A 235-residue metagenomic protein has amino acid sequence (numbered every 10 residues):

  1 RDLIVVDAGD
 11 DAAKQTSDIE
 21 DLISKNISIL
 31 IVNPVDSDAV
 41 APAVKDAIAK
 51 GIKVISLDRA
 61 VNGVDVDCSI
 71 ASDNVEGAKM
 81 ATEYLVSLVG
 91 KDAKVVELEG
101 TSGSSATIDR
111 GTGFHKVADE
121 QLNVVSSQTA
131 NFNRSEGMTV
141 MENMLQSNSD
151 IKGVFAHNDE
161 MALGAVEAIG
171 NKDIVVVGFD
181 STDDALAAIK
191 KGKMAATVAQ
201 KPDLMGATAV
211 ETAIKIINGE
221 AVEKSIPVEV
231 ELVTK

Functional and structural regions predicted by a protein language model:
R1-K235: A residue-level marker of the well-folded mature domains of exported/periplasmic proteins
